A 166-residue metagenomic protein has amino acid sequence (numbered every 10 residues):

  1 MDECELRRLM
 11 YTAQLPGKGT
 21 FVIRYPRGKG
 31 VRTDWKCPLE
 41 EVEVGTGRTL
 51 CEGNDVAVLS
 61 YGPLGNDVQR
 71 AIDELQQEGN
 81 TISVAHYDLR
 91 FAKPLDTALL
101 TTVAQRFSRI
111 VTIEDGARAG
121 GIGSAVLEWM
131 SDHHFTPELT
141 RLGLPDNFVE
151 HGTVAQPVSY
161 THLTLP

Functional and structural regions predicted by a protein language model:
C4-E78, A98-T101: Glycine-/acidic-rich phosphate or pyrophosphate-binding loops and their flanking alpha/beta elements
G19-I23, D55-A57, S83-A85, S108-I110 (+1 more regions): Structural motif
R27-G28, L64, D115-A119, N147: Short glycine-rich anion-binding loops that position phosphate/pyrophosphate groups of nucleotides and phosphorylated
K29-G47, A119-A125, W129, H151 (+1 more regions): Glycine/aspartate-rich loop-and-adjacent alpha/beta segment that forms the canonical ThDP
Q76-T81, S131-T136: Short helix-capping segments at alpha-helix termini
N80-V103: Generic long, charged, amphipathic alpha-helical segments
E138, G143-E150: Short, flexible loop segments at boundaries between secondary-structure elements
T161-P166: Conserved small/polar residues in nucleotide/adenosyl-binding loops
